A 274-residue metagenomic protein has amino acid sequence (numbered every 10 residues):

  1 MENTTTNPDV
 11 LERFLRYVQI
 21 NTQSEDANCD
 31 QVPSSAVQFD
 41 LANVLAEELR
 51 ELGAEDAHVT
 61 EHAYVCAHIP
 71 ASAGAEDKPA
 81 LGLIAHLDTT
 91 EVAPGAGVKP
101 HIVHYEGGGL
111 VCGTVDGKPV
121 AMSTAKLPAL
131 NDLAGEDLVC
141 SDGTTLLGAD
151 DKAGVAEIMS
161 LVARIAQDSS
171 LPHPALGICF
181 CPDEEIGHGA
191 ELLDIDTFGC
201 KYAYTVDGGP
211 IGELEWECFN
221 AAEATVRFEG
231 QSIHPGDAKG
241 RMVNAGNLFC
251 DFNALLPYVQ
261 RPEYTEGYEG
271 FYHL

Functional and structural regions predicted by a protein language model:
N3, N7-V10, S34-A42, D151 (+2 more regions): Generic structural signal for well-ordered, non-membrane alpha-helical segments in soluble metabolic enzymes
N7-S35, C140: N-terminal capping segment at the start of a domain
Y17-I20, L52, R164-S169, F252-E263: Change "in soluble alpha/beta enzymes" to "in soluble alpha/beta proteins
A27-N28, D56, S170-A175, Y258-H273: Flexible, glycine/charged-enriched surface loops at secondary-structure junctions
C29-K78, G82-I84, D88, K99: A non-catalytic alpha/beta surface segment that caps or lines the substrate-entry region of metallo-dependent hydrolase
L45, E157-I165, F249-N253: Buried hydrophobic packing segments
A75-A175, F180: Active-site metal-coordination/substrate-binding segment of hydrolases, especially metallo-dependent peptidases
L127-L130, E136-A149, D183-L274: Midchain, well-structured core segments that form catalytic/ion-binding scaffolds
